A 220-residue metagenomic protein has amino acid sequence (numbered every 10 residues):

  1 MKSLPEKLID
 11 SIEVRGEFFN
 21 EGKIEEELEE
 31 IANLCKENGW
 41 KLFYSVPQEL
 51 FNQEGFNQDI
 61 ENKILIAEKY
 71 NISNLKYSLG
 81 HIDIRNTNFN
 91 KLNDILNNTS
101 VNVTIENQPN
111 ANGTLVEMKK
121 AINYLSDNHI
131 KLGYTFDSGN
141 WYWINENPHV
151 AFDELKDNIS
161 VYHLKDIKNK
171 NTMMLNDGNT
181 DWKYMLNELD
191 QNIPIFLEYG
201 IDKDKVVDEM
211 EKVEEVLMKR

Functional and structural regions predicted by a protein language model:
M1-D10, E26, A32, G39 (+4 more regions): Histidine-acidic metal/acid-base catalytic patches
L8-K23: N-terminal substrate-binding region of glycoside hydrolase catalytic domains
R15-F19, S45-F51, L79-I82, E106-N110 (+3 more regions): Active-site beta-loop-alpha junctions enriched in small/polar residues
E21-E29, I82-L92: Active-site-adjacent beta->alpha loops and helix N-cap segments on the catalytic face of soluble alpha/beta enzymes
Q53-F56, G113: Conserved glycine-rich "GG(E/T)P / GGGxP" loop and the immediately following alpha-helix in the radical SAM core
I60-F89: Hydrophobic alpha-helical segments and helix pairs
S100-K120: Conserved anion-binding
